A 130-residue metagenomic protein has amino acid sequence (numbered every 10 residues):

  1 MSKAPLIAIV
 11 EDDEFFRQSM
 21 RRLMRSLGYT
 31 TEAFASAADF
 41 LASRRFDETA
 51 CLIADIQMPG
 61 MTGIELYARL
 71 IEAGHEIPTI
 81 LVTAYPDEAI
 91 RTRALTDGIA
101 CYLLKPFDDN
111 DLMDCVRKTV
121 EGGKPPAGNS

Functional and structural regions predicted by a protein language model:
E11: Conserved acidic carboxylate
E14-E32: Two-component/phosphorelay signaling modules centered on CheY-like receiver
A33-C51: Acidic, metal-coordinating helix/loop segments flanking the phosphotransfer/catalytic sites of two-component signaling
A35-S36, T62-E65: Acidic catalytic/metal-coordinating carboxylates
M58: Receiver (REC) domain active-site loop signature in two-component systems and cognate sites in sensor histidine kinases
E65, P86-C101: Alpha4 helix (beta4-alpha4-beta5 surface) of REC/receiver domains from two-component response regulators
A89, F107-V116: C-terminal output helix
